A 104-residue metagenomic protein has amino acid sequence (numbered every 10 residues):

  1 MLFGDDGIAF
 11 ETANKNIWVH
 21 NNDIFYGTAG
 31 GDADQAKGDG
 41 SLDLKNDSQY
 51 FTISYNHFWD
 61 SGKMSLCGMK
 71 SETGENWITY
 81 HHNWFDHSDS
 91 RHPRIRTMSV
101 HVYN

Functional and structural regions predicted by a protein language model:
M1, N14-G31, G40-S41, D47-M69 (+2 more regions): Right-handed parallel beta-helix
M1-I8: Right-handed parallel beta-helix/beta-spiral solenoid domain characteristic of secreted/periplasmic
D6, G38-G40: Short amphipathic alpha-helical segments
